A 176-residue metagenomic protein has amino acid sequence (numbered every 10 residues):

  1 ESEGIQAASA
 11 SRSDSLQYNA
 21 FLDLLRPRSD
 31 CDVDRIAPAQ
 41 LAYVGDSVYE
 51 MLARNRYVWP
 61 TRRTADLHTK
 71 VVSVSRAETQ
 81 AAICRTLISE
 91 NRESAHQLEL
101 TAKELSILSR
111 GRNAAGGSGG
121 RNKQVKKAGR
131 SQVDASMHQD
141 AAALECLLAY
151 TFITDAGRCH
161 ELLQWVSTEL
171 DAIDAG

Functional and structural regions predicted by a protein language model:
E1-G176: Double-stranded RNA-binding/processing signature
